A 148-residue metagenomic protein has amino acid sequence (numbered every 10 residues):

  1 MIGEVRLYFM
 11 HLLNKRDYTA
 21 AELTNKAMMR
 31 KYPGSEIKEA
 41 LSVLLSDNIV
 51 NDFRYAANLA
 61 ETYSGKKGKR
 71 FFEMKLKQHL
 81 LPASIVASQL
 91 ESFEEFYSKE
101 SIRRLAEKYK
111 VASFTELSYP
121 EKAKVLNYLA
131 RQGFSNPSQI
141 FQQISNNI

Functional and structural regions predicted by a protein language model:
M1-I148: An alpha-helical, amphipathic repeat domain used for nucleic-acid recognition, typified by the mTERF helical solenoid
